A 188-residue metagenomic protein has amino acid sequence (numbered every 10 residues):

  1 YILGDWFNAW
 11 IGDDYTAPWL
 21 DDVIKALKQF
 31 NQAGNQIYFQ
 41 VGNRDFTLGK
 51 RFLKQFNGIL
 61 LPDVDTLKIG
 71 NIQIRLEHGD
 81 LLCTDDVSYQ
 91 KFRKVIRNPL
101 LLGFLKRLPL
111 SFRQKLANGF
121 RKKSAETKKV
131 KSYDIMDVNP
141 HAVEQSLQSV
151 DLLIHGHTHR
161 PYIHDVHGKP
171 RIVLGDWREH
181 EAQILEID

Functional and structural regions predicted by a protein language model:
Y1, Y38, I74, L152-L153: Hydrophobic "anchor" residues on beta-strands that sit immediately upstream of conserved functional sites
Y1-I69: Core catalytic region of metal-dependent phosphoesterases/phosphodiesterases, especially metallo-beta-lactamase-like
D5, G42, H78, H157 (+1 more regions): Active-site glycine-centered loops adjacent to acidic/histidine catalytic or metal-binding residues that shape
F7-N8, L81, R160: Short active-site segment of divalent metal-dependent hydrolases/proteases that encodes the spacing between
Q55-P62, R75, D86-K91, Y133-D188: Conserved beta-sheet core of the metallophosphoesterase superfamily
D65, L81, D176: Residues that form or immediately flank small-molecule/cofactor binding pockets and catalytic motifs
G70, I74-L76, L82: Catalytic core of the metallo-beta-lactamase
G79-V138: Active-site-proximal loop/helix segment associated with metal-binding centers of metalloenzymes
